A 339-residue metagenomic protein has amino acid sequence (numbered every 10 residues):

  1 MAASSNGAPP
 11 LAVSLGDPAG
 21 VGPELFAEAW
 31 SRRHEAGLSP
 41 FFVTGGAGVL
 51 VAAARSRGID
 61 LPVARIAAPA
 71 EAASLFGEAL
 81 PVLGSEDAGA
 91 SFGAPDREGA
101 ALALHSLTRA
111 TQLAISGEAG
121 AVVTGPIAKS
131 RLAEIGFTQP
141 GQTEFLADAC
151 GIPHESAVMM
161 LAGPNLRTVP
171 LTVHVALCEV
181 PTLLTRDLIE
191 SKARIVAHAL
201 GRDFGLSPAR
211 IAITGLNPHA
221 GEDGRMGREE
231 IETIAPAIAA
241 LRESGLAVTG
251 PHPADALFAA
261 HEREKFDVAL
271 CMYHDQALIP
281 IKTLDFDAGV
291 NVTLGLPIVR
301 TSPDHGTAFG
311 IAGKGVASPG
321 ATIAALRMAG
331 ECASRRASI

Functional and structural regions predicted by a protein language model:
M1-E144, L183, D187-M272, Q276-T301 (+2 more regions): Contiguous, glycine/small-aliphatic-enriched amphipathic segments in soluble metabolic enzymes
F41, T143, A157-V158, R167-V169: Small-molecule pocket liners
A149-L166, L294-G310: Short, flexible loop segments at boundaries between secondary-structure elements
L161-S191: Ligand-binding beta-strand-loop-alpha-helix segment within the catalytic cores of soluble metabolic enzymes
